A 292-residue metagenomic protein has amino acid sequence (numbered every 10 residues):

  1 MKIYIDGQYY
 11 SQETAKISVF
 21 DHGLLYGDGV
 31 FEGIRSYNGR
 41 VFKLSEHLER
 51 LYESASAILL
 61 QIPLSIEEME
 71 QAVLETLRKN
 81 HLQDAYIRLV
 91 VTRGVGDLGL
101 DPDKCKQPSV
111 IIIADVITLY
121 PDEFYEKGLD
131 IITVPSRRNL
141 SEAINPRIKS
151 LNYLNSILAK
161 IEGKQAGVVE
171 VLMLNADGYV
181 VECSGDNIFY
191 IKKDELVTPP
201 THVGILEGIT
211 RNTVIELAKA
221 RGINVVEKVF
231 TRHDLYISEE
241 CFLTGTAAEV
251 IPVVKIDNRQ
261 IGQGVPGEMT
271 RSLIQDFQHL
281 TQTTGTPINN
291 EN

Functional and structural regions predicted by a protein language model:
M1-L172, A176-Y179, L206, I215-N292: Conserved alpha/beta cores of soluble small-molecule-handling proteins
L172, Y179-T201: Glycine- and Gly-Pro-enriched alpha-helical subdomains that act as flexible, kink-prone "lid/hinge" or packing modules
P200, G204-G208: Short, contiguous acidic and Ser/Thr-rich linear segments
